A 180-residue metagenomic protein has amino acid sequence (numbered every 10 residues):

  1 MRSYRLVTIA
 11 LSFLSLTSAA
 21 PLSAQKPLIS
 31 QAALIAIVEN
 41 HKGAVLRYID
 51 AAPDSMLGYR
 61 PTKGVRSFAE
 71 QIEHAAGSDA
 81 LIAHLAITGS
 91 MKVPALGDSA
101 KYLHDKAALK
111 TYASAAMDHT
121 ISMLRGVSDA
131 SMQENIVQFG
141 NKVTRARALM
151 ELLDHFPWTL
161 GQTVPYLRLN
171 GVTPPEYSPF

Functional and structural regions predicted by a protein language model:
M1-L6: Positively charged n-region of N-terminal signal peptides that target proteins for export
T8-S18: Bacterial N-terminal signal peptides
A20-K26: Sec/Tat signal peptide C-region and signal peptidase I cleavage site
K26-V38: N-terminal beta-strand motif that seeds the catalytic metal site of vicinal oxygen chelate
Q31, V65, L103-K106: Structural motif corresponding to alpha-helix initiation and N-cap regions
I35-E39, G43-L46, M56-G97, V137-F180: Short, contiguous alpha-helical
V45, K101-V137, V143-W158: Acidic/histidine-rich alpha-helical segments that form the ligand environment of transition-metal centers
Y48-A52: Short, well-ordered alpha-helical segments enriched in acidic and aromatic residues
